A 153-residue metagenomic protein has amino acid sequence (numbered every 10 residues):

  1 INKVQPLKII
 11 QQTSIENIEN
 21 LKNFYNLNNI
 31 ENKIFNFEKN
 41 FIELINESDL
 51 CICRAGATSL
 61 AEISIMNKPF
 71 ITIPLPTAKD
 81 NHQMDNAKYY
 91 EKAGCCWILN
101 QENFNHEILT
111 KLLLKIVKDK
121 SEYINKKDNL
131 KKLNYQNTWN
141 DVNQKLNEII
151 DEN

Functional and structural regions predicted by a protein language model:
I1-L50, M84-A87, L99-I108: Donor-nucleotide binding loops and adjacent catalytic segments primarily of GT-B fold Leloir glycosyltransferases
I30, N46-A61, P69: Acidic donor-binding loop of glycosyltransferase active sites
I42, L60-K68, K88: Short alpha-helical segment that forms part of, or immediately flanks, the ligand-binding pocket in carbohydrate-active
C53, P69-D80: Short hydrophobic beta-strand element within catalytic cores of glycosyltransferases and related nucleotide-activated
N67, M84-C96: Acidic, glycine-centered active-site loop in nucleotide-sugar glycosyltransferases
A93-N100, F104-S121: C-terminal "capping" alpha-helix adjacent to the active site of nucleotide-linked donor transferases in cell-envelope
E122-Q136: A short, well-ordered alpha-helix in the C-terminal region of glycosyltransferases
Y135-N153: C-terminal alpha-helical cap of glycosyltransferases
